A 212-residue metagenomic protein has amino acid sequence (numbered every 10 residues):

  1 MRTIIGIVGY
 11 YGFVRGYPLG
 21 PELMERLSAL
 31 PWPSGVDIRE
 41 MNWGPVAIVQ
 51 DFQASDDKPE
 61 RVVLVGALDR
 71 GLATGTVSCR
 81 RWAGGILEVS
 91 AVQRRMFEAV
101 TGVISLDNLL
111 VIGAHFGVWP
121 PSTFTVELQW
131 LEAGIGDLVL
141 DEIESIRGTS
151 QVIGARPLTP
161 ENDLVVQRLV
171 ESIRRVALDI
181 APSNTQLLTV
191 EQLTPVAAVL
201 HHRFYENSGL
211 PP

Functional and structural regions predicted by a protein language model:
M1-W119, T123-W130, D137-L164, L178-D179 (+2 more regions): N-terminal catalytic or cofactor-binding beta/alpha core of small enzyme domains
N108-L109, L169-I173: Short, well-ordered amphipathic alpha-helical segments that serve as non-catalytic structural scaffolds within diverse
